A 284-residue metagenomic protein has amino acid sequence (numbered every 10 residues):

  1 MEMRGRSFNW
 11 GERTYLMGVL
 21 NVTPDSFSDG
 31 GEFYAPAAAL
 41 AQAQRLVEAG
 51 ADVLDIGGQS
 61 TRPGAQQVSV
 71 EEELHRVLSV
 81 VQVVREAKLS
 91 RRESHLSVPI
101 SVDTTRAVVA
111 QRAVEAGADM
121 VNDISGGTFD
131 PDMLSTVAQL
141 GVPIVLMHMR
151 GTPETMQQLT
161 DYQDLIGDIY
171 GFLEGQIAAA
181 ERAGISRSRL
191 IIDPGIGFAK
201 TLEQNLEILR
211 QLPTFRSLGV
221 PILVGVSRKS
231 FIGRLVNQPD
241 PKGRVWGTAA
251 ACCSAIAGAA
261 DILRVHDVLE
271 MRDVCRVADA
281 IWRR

Functional and structural regions predicted by a protein language model:
M3-R4, G11, S28-R45, T61-E86 (+5 more regions): Active-site-adjacent loop and "lid" segments of alpha/beta metabolic enzymes
E12-G18, R45-G57: N-terminal glycine-rich anion-binding loops that anchor highly charged ligand groups
N21-D25: Short polar catalytic/cofactor-binding loops
L54, S90-E93: Compositionally biased non-globular segments, especially hydrophobic aliphatic-rich helices of signal peptides
S186-R189: Short acidic capping loops at alpha-helix termini that bridge into adjacent secondary structure
I196: Acidic helix/loop microenvironments that form the catalytic cleft of cell-wall polysaccharide enzymes
